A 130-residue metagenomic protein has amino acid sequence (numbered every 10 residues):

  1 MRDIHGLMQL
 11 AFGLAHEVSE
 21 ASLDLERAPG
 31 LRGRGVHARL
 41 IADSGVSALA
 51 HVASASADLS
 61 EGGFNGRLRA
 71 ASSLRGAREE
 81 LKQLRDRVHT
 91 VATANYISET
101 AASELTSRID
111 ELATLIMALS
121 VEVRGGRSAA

Functional and structural regions predicted by a protein language model:
M1-A130: Amphipathic alpha-helical assembly/interaction segments
